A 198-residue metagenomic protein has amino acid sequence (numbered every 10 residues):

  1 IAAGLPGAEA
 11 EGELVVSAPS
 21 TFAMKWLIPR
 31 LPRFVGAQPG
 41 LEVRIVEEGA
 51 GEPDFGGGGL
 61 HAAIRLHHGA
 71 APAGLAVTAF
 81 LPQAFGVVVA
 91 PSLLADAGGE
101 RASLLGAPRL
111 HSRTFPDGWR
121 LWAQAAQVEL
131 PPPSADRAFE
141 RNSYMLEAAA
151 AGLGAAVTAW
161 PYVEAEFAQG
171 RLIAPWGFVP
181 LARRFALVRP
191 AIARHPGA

Functional and structural regions predicted by a protein language model:
I1-A8: Alpha-helical linker/hinge and terminal dimerization helices associated with HTH transcriptional regulators
E11-A71: Central regulatory/effector-binding core of bacterial HTH transcription factors
V15-S17, A63, L110, A156 (+1 more regions): Short, well-ordered beta-strand segments
S20-T21, P91-S92, T114-D117, S143 (+1 more regions): Alpha-helix/helix-capping structural signal
V46-P108, T114-D117, L121-P131, D136-A138: Acidic, Gly/Pro-rich loop/turn segments at junctions of secondary structure
P72-V77, L81, E166-W176: Ligand-binding "clamshell"
L130-A174, P180: Hydrophobic hinge/microswitch elements
G177-A198: A late-sequence structural motif
